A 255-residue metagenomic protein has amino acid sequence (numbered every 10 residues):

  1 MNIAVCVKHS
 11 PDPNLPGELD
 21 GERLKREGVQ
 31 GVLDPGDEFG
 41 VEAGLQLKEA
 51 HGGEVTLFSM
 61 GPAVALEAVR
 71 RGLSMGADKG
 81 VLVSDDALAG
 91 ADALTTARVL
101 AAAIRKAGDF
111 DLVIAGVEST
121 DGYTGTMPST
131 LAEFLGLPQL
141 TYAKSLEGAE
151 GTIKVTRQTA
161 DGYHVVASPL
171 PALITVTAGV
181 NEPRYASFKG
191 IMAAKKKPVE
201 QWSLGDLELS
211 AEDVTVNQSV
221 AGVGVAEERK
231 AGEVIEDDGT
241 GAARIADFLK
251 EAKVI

Functional and structural regions predicted by a protein language model:
M1-I255: N-terminal glycine-rich FAD/FM-binding segment characteristic of electron-transfer flavoproteins
